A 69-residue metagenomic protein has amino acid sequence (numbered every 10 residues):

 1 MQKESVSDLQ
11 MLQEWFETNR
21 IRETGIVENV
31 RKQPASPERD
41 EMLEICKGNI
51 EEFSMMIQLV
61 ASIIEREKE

Functional and structural regions predicted by a protein language model:
M1-Q33, L59-R66: N-terminal acidic leader/helix
E4, D8-M11, E41-L59: Alpha-helical oligomerization interfaces
G25, N29-K47: Acidic, low-complexity, intrinsically disordered interaction modules
